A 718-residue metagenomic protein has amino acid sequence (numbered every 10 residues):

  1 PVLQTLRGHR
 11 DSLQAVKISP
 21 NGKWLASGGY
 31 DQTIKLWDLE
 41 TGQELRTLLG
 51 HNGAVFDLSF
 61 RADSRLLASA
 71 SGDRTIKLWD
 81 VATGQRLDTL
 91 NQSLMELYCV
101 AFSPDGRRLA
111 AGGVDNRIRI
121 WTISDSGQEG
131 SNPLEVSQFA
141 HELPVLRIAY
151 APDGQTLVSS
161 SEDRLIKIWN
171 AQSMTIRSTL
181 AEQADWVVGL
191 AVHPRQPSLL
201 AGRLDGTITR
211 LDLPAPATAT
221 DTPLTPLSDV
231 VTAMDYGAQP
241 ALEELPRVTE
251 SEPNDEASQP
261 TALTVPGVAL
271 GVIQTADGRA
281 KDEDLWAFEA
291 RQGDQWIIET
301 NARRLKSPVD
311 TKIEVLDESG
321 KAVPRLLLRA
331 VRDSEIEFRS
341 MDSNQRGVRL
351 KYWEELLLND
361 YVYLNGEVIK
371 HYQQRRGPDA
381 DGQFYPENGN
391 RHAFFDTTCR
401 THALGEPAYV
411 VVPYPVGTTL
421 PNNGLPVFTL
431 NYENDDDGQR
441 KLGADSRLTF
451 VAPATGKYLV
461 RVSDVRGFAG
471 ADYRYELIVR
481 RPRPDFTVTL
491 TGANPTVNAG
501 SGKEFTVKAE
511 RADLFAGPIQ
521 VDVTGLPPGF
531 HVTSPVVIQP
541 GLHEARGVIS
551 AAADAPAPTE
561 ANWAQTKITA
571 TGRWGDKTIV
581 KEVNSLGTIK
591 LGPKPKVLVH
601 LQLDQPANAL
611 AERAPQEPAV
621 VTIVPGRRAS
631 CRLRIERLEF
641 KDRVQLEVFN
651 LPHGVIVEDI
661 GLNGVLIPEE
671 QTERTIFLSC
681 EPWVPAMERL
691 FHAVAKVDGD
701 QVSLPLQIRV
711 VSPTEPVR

Functional and structural regions predicted by a protein language model:
P1, I34-W37, I76-W79, I118-T122 (+2 more regions): WD40-repeat beta-propellers
R7-L13, L49-V55, N91-L97, Q138-V145 (+2 more regions): WD40/WD-repeat beta-propeller blade N-cap
P20-N21, A62-D63, P104-D105, P152-D153 (+3 more regions): Residue-level detector of Asp-centered blade-edge/turn motifs that repeat once per structural unit in beta-propeller
G28-D31, A70-D73, G112-D115, S160-D163 (+1 more regions): Conserved strand-to-loop turn within each blade of WD40 beta-propeller repeats
L39-G42, V81-G84, I123-S126, A171-M174 (+1 more regions): Short loop/turn segments that connect beta-strands within beta-propeller blades
D255, T264-R474, I478-L526, F530-T533 (+2 more regions): Acidic, Ser/Thr/Pro-rich low-complexity intrinsically disordered segments
